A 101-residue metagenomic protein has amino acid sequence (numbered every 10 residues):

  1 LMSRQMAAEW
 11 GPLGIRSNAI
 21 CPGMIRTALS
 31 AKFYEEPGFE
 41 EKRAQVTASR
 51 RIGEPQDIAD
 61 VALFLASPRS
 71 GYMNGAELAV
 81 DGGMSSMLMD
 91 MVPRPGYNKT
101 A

Functional and structural regions predicted by a protein language model:
L1-G11: Conserved catalytic helix of short-chain dehydrogenase/reductases
A8, R26, G71: Functionally critical, cavity-lining and gating residues within the transmembrane helices of 12-TM secondary
G11, R16, M73-G75: Short, small/polar-rich loop/turn modules that mediate ligand/substrate recognition or access, typified
A19, E41-R69, M73, V80-G82: C-terminal helical subdomain
C21-K32: Short, flexible catalytic-loop segment of classical short-chain dehydrogenase/reductase
F33-T47, G96-A101: A short C-terminal helix-loop "cap" of Rossmann-like NAD(P)-dependent dehydrogenase/epimerase domains
N74-A101: Short C-terminal tail/terminal secondary-structure segment of NAD(P)H-dependent dehydrogenase/reductase domains
